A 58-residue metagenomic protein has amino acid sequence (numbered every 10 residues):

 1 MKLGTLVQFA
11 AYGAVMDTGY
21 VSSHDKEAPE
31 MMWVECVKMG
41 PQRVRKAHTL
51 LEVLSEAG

Functional and structural regions predicted by a protein language model:
K2-A57: Basic/aromatic-rich interaction segments and small domains that mediate binding to polyanionic partners
